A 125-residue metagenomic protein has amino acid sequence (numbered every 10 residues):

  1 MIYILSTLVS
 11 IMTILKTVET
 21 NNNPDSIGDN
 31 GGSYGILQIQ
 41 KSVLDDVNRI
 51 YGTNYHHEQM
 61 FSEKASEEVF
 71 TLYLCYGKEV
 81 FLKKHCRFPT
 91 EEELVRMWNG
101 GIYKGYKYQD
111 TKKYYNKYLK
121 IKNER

Functional and structural regions predicted by a protein language model:
M1-T13, K120-R125: N-terminal secretory targeting signals
S6-L8, N30, R87-E91: Extracellular/periplasmic catalytic domains that process cell-envelope and extracellular macromolecules
L8-N23, I39, F70, L94-I102: Short, functionally critical alpha-helical segments immediately adjacent to catalytic or ligand/cofactor-binding
L15-V18, D29, Y34: Glycine-rich short-loop/terminal segments
N23-I27, D46-R49: Short, solvent-exposed loop/turn elements at domain surfaces
S26-G28, Y108-Q109: Short, solvent-exposed loop/turn and secondary-structure capping segments
K41, D45-G105, L119-N123: Alpha-helical segment that forms one wall of the substrate-binding/catalytic cleft in peptidoglycan-active domains
R96, Y108-Y114: Domain-level detector for trafficking modules
